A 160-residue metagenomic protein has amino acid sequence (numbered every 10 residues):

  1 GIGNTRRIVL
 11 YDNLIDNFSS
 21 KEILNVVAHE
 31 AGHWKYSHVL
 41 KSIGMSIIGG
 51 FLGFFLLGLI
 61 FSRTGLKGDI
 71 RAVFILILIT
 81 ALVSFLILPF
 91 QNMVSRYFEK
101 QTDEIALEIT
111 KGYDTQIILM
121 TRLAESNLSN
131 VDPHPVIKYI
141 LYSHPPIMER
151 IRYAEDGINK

Functional and structural regions predicted by a protein language model:
G1-K67, L86-K160: Polar-ligand-bearing catalytic/cofactor-coordination segments of membrane-embedded or membrane-tethered inner-membrane
R71-F90: Internal/C-terminal transmembrane anchor helices
